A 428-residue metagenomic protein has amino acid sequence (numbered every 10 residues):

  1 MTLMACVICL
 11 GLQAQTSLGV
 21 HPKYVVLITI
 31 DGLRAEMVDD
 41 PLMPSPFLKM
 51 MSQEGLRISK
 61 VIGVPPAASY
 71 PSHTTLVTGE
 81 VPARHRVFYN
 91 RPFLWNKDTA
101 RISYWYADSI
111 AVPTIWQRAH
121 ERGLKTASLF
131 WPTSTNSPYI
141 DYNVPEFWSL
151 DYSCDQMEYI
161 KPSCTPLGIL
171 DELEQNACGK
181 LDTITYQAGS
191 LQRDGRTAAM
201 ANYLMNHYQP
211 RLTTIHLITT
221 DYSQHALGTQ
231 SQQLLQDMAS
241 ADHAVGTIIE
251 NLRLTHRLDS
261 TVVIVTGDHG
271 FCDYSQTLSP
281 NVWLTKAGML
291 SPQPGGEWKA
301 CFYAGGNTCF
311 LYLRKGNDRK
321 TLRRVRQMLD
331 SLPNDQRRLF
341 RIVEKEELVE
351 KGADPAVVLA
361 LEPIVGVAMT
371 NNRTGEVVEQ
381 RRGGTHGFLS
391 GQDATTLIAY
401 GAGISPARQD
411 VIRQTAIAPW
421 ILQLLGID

Functional and structural regions predicted by a protein language model:
M1-H21: Bacterial Sec-dependent N-terminal signal peptides
L18-V20, E36, L191-I215, T220-T261 (+2 more regions): A long, amphipathic alpha-helix that forms part of the scaffold/cap immediately adjacent to metal-dependent active
L18-V38, K49, R57: Mature N-terminal segment immediately following signal peptide/propeptide cleavage in secreted/periplasmic
V26-T29, E36, I58-I62, T75 (+8 more regions): Structural recognition of the beta-strand scaffold that forms the well-ordered cores of secreted hydrolase catalytic
L27, F47, S240-W283, L397 (+1 more regions): Metal-dependent active-site segment of extracytoplasmic phospho-/sulfohydrolases and closely related
E36-R84, K125-S128: Short, structured active-site-proximal loop/turn typified by the sulfatase FGly-forming signature C/S-X-P-X-R
V81-G228: His/Asp/Glu-rich, glycine-adjacent segments that coordinate divalent cations and/or stabilize oxyanion chemistry on
V112, E297-L424: Active-site neighborhoods of enzymes that stabilize oxyanions during catalysis
